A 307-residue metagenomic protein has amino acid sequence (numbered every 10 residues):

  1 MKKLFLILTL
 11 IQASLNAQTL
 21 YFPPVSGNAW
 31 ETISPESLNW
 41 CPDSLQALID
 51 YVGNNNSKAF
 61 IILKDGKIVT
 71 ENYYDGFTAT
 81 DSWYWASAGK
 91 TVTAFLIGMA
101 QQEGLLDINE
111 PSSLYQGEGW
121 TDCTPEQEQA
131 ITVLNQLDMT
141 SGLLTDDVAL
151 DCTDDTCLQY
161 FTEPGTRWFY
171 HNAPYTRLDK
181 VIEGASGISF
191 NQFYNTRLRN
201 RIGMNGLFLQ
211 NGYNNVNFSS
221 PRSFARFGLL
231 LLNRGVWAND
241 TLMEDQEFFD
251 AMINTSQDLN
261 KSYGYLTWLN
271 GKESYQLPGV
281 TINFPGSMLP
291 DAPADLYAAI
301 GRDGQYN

Functional and structural regions predicted by a protein language model:
M1-T19: Bacterial Sec-dependent N-terminal signal peptides
T19-L38: N-terminal pre-domain segments of enzymes
A47-F77, N307: A short, well-structured edge-of-sheet supersecondary motif
G66, W83-N109, Q136, L178-I182 (+1 more regions): Active-site SXXK
E103-S141, S186-S220: Active-site helix/loop module of the DD-peptidase/beta-lactamase fold, centered on the serine-lysine SxxK catalytic
W120-L150, L158, E163-P164, A173-T176 (+2 more regions): Conserved catalytic neighborhood of penicillin-recognizing serine enzymes
Q192, R199-Y306: Penicillin-binding protein/beta-lactamase superfamily catalytic region
